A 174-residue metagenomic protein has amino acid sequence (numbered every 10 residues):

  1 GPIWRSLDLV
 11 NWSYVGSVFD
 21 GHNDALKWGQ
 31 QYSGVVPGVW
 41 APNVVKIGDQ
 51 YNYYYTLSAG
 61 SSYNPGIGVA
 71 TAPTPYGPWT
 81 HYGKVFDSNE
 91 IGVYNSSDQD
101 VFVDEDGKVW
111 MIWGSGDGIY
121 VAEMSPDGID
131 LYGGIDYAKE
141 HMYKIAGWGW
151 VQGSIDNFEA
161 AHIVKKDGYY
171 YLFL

Functional and structural regions predicted by a protein language model:
G1-L174: Carbohydrate-active catalytic/glycan-binding domains of CAZyme proteins, especially the secreted or lumenal ectodomains
